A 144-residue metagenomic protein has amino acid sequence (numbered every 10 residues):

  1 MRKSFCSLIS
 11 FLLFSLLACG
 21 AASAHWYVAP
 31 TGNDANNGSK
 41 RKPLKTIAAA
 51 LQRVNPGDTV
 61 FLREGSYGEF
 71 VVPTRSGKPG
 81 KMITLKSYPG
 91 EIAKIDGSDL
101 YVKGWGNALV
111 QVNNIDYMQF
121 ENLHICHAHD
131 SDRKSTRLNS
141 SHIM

Functional and structural regions predicted by a protein language model:
M1-S4: Positively charged n-region of N-terminal signal peptides that target proteins for export
I9-A18: Bacterial N-terminal signal peptides
G20-A24: Boundary at the C-terminal end of the N-terminal hydrophobic targeting segment
P30, K42, F61-E64, S76-S131: Right-handed parallel beta-helix/beta-spiral solenoid domain characteristic of secreted/periplasmic
P30-E69: Acidic Gly/Asp/Thr-rich repetitive segments characteristic of extracellular carbohydrate-active and adhesion proteins
F70, T74: Predominantly extracellular beta-rich ligand-binding scaffolds that present long acidic/polar faces for carbohydrate
D132-K134, L138-M144: Single conserved hydrophobic/aromatic residue that forms the stacking wall/gate of nucleotide- or nucleobase-binding
